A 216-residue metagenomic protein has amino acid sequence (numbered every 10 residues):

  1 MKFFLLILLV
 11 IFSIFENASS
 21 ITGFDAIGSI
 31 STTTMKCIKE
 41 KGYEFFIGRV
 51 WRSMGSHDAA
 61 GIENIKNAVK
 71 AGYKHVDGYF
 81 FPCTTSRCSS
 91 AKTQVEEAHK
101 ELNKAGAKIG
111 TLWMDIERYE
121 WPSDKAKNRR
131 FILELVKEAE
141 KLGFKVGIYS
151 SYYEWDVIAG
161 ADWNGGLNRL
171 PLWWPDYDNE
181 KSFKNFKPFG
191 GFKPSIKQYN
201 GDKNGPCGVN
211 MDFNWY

Functional and structural regions predicted by a protein language model:
K2-N17: Cleavable N-terminal signal peptides of Sec/SRP-targeted secreted and luminal proteins
V10, R52, D202: Flexible, active-site-proximal loop/turn residues at the rims of small-molecule/cofactor binding pockets and catalytic
S19-F144: Substrate-binding cleft of extracellular glycoside hydrolase catalytic domains
S19-G28, W163-Y216: Functionally critical loop-and-helix segments that line ligand-binding/catalytic clefts of soluble enzyme domains
M54, T84-S86, E154-D156, E180 (+1 more regions): Surface-exposed, flexible loop/turn segments at secondary-structure boundaries
F81, Y149-S151, Y199: Conserved beta-strand termini and adjacent loop/short-helix elements that scaffold enzyme active sites in alpha/beta
G110-K187: Catalytic domains of cell-wall/extracellular-matrix polysaccharide-remodeling enzymes, centered on de-N-acetylation
